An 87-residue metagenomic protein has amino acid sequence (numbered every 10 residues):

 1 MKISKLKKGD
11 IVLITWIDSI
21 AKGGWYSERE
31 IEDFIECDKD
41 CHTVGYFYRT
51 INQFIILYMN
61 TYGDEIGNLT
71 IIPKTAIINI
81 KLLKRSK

Functional and structural regions predicted by a protein language model:
K2-K87: Conserved RNA-binding domains used in RNP assembly and mRNA/RNA metabolism
